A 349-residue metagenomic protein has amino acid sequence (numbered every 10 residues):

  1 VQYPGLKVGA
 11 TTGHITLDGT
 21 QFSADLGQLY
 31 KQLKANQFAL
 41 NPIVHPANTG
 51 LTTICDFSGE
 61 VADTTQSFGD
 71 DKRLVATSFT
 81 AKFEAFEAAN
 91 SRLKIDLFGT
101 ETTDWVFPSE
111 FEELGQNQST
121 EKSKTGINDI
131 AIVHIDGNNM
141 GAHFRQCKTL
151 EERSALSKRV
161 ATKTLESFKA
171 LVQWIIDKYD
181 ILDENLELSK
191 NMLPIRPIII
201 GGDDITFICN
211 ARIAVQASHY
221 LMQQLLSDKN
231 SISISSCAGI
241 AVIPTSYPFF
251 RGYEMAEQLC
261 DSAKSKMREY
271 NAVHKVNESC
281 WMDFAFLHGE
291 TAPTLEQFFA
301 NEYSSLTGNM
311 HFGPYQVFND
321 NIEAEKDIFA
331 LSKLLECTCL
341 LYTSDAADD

Functional and structural regions predicted by a protein language model:
V1-D345, D349: Regulatory and interdomain segments flanking nucleotide-handling catalytic cores in signaling/defense enzymes
